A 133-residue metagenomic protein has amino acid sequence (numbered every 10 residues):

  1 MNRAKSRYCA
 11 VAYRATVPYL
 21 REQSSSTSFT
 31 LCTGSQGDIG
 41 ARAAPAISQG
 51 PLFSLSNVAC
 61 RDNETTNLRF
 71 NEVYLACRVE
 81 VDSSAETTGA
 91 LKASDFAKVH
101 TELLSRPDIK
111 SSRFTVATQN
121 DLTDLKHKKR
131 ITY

Functional and structural regions predicted by a protein language model:
M1-E64, Y74-V79: Catalytic loop of short-chain dehydrogenase/reductase
R61-Y133: C-terminal helical subdomain
